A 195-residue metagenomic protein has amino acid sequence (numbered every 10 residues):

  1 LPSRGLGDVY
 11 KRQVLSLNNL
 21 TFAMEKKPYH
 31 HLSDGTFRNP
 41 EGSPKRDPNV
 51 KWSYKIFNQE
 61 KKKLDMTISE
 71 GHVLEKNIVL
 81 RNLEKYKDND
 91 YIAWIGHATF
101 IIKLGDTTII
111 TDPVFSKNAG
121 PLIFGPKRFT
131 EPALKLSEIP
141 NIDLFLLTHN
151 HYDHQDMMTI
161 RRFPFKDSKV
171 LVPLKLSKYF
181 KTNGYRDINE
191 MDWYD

Functional and structural regions predicted by a protein language model:
L1-Q13: Single conserved hydrophobic/aromatic residue that forms the stacking wall/gate of nucleotide- or nucleobase-binding
R12-G125, T130-E138: Metallo-beta-lactamase
Y91, K169, D187-N189: Conserved beta-strand segments of alpha/beta enzyme cores
I95-G96, T148, D192: A secondary-structure boundary/capping signal
G120-P121, D156-M158, K181-T182: Short glycine-/acidic-enriched loop or helix-start segments at secondary-structure transitions that form or flank
F124-V172: Active-site metal-binding motif and surrounding structural segment of the metallo-beta-lactamase
P173-K178, D192-Y194: Short, polar loop motifs at secondary-structure junctions
F180-M191: Helix-loop-beta element that forms the nucleotide-linked donor phosphate-binding surface in glycosyltransferases
